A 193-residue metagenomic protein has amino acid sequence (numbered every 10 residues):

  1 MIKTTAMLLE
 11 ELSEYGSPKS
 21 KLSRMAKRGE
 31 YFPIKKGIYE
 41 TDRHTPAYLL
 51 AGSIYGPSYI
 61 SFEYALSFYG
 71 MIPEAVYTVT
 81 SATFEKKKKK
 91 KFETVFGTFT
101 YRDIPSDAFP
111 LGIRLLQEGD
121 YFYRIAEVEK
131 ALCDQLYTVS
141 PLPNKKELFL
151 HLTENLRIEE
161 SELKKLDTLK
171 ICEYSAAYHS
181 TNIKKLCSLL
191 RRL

Functional and structural regions predicted by a protein language model:
M1-E63: Short beta-edge/loop segments at beta->alpha junctions of small alpha/beta modules that act as binding/recognition
S13, G70, Y137-P141: Hydrophobic/aromatic-lined pockets within catalytic cores
Y15-P18, I72, T181: Short coil/loop linkers at secondary-structure junctions
M25, P33-K35, R102-F109, E147 (+1 more regions): Short, compositionally biased low-complexity segments
K27-R28, S67-F68, A177: Residues at alpha-helix termini
Y59, E63-A75: Accessory alpha/beta interaction modules
G70-E127: Exposed, interaction-prone assembly regions rather than primary DNA-binding/catalytic cores
I113-L193: Hydrophobic alpha-helical interaction segments
